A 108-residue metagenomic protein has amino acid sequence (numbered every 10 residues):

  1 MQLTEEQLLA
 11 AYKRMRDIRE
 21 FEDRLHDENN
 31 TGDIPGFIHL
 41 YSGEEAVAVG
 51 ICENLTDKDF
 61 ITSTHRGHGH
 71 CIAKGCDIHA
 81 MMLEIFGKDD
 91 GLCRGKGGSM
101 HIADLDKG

Functional and structural regions predicted by a protein language model:
M1-P35, D57: Cofactor-/ligand-binding subdomain signature composed of acidic, glycine-rich, tryptophan-containing flexible loops
D23-H26, D33-G108: Cofactor-binding active-site loop characterized by glycine-rich and histidine/acidic residues
